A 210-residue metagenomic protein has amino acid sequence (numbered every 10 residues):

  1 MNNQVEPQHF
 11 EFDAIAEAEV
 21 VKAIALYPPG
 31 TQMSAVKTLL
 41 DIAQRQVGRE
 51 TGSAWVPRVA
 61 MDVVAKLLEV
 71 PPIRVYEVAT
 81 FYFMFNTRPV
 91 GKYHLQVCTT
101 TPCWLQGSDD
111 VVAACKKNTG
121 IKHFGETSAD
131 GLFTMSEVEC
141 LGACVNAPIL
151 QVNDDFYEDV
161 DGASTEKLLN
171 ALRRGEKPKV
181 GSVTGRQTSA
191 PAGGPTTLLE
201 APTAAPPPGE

Functional and structural regions predicted by a protein language model:
M1-E210: Signature of N-terminal electron-transfer/Fe-S-associated modules in redox systems
